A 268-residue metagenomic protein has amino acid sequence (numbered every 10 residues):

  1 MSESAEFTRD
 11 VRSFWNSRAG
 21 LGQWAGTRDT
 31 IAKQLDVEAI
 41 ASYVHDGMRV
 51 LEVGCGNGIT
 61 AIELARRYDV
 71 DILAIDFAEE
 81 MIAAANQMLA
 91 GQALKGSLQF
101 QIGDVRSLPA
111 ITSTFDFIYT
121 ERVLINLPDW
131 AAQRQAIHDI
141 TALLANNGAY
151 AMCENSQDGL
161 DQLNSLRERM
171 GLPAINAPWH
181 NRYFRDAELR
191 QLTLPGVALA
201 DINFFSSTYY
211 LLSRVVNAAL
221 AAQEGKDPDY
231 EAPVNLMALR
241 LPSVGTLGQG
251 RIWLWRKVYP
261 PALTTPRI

Functional and structural regions predicted by a protein language model:
M1-V44: Conserved class I S-adenosyl-L-methionine
M48-G56: Conserved class I S-adenosyl-L-methionine
N57-S107: Class I SAM-dependent methyltransferase SAM/SAH-binding core
Y119: A conserved beta-strand element that flanks and buttresses the S-adenosyl-L-methionine
R134-N146: A short glycine-rich, Lys/Arg-flanked "PGG" loop and its adjoining helix->strand segment in the class I
A151-P173: Conserved class I S-adenosyl-L-methionine
W179-G196: Short alpha-helix
F205-I268: A C-terminal cap/extension of S-adenosyl-L-methionine-dependent methyltransferases that defines the acceptor-substrate
